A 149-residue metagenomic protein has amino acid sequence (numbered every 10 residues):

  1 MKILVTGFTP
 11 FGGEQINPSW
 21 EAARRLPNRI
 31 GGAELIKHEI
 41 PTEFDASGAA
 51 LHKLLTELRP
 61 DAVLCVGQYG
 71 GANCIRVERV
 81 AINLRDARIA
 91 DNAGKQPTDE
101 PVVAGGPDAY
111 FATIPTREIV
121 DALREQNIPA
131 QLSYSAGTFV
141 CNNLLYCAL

Functional and structural regions predicted by a protein language model:
M1-A136: N-terminal catalytic or cofactor-binding beta/alpha core of small enzyme domains
G137-C141: Small/polar glycine-rich anion-binding or flexible loop at a beta-alpha turn
N143-L149: Active-site-adjacent mobile loop/cap segments within catalytic or ligand-binding domains
